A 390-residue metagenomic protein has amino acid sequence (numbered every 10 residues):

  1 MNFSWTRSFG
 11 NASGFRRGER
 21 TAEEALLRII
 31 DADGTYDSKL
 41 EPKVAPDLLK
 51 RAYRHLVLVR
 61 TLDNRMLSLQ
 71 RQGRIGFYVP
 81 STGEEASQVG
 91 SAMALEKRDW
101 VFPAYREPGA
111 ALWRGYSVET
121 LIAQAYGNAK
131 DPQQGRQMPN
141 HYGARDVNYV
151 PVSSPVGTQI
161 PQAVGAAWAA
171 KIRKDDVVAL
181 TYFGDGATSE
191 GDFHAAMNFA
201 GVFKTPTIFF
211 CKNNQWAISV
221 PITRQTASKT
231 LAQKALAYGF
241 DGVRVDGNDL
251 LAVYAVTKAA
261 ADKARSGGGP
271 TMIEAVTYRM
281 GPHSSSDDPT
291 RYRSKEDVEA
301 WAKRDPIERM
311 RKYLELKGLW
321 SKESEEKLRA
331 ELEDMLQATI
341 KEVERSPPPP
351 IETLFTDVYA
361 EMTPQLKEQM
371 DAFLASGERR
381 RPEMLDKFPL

Functional and structural regions predicted by a protein language model:
M1-S87, G281, D288-T290, K295-L390: Conserved acidic/glycine
G18-R20, S91-A94, A200, D262-A264: A general structural signal for short secondary-structure junctions and capping/turn motifs
R20-A22, L49-R51, A94-E96, G135 (+1 more regions): A generic structural signal for short, non-catalytic loop/turn and secondary-structure boundary residues
T35-Y36, P108, N214-A217: A short, flexible beta-alpha/helix-coil linker loop
T61-N64, S68-T205, P221-A227, A232 (+1 more regions): Cofactor-binding active-site loop characterized by glycine-rich and histidine/acidic residues
Y105, A275-T277, V358: A general secondary-structure junction signal
Y149-P348: Glycine-rich ThDP/TPP pyrophosphate-binding loop and its adjacent helix/strand module within ThDP-dependent enzymes
